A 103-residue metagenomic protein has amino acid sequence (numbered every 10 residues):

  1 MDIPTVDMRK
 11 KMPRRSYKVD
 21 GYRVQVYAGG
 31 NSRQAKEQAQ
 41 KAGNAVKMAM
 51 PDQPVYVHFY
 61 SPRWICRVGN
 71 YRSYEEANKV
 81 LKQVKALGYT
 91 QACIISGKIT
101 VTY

Functional and structural regions predicted by a protein language model:
M1-Y103: Acidic/polar low-complexity segments and flexible, solvent-exposed patches
